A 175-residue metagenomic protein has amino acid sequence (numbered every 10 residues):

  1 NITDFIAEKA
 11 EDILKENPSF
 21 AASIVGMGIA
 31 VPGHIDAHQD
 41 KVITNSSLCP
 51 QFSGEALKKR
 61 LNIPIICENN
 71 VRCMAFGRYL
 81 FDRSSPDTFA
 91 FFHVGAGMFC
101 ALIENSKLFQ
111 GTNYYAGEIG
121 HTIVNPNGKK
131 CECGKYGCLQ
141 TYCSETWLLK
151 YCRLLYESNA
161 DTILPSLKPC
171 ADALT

Functional and structural regions predicted by a protein language model:
I2-N17, A21-T88: Glycine-rich phosphate-binding loop and adjoining helix at the ATP-binding site of ATP-dependent phosphoryl-transfer
V31, V94, E145-T146: Short secondary-structure boundary segments
G33-I35, G128, L154, S158: Active-site/binding-pocket entry motifs
H34-I35, G97-F99, L148: Conserved sequence/active-site signature of Rossmann-fold short-chain dehydrogenase/reductase
H38-Q39, S46, T112, Y142 (+1 more regions): Activation segment
S85-Y142: Glycine-rich phosphate-binding loop of actin/hexokinase-like ATP-binding domains
L139-T175: A mobile "lid/hinge" subdomain adjacent to the ATP/sugar-phosphate binding pocket shared across diverse ATP-dependent
